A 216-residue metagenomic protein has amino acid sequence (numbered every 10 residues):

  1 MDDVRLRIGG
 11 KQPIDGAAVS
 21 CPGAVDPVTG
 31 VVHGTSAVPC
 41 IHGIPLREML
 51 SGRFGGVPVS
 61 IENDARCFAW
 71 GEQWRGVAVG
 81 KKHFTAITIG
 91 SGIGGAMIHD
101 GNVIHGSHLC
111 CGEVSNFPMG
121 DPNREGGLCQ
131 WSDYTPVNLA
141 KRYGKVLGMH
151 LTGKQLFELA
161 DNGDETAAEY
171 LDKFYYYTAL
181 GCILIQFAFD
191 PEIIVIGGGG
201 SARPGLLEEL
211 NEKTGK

Functional and structural regions predicted by a protein language model:
M1-A18, V25-T29, R47-V59, G71-K81 (+2 more regions): ATP-binding/phosphotransfer module of carbohydrate and carboxylate kinases, centering on a glycine-rich
C21, H99-D100: A cytosolic small-molecule/anion-sensing beta-strand core signal
V31-G43: A charged helix-plus-loop insertion that forms the helical arch/lid used to bind and gate nucleic-acid substrates
H33, I104-H105: Generic structural signal for well-ordered beta-strand positions
C40-I41, G106, C111-E113: A short acidic/small-residue loop/turn micro-motif
D64, G90: Active-site glycine-centered loops adjacent to acidic/histidine catalytic or metal-binding residues that shape
T85-I87: Conserved beta-strand elements of the Class I
G94-I98: Short beta-strand scaffold segments in enzyme catalytic cores
